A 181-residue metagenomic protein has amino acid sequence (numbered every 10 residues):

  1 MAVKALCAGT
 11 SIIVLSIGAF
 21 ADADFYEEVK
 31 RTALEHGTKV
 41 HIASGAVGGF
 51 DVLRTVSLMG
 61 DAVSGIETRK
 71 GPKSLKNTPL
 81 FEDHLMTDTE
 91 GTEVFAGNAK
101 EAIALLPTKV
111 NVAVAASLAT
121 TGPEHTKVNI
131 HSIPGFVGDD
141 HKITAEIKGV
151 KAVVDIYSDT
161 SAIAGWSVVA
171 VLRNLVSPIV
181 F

Functional and structural regions predicted by a protein language model:
M1, A23, G49-D51: Short glycine/serine/threonine-rich phosphate/pyrophosphate-binding segments that cradle anionic phosphate groups
A2-V3, D139: N-terminal glycine-rich anion-binding loops that anchor highly charged ligand groups
V3, A8, I17-K39: Rossmann-fold NAD(P)-binding glycine/threonine-rich loop
S11-I13: A short hydrophobic/small-residue beta-strand
L15-G18, S44: Short strand-turn motif at the edge of the Rossmann-like AdoMet-binding core
T38-F181: Active-site-lining helix/loop region of Rossmann-like oxidoreductase modules
